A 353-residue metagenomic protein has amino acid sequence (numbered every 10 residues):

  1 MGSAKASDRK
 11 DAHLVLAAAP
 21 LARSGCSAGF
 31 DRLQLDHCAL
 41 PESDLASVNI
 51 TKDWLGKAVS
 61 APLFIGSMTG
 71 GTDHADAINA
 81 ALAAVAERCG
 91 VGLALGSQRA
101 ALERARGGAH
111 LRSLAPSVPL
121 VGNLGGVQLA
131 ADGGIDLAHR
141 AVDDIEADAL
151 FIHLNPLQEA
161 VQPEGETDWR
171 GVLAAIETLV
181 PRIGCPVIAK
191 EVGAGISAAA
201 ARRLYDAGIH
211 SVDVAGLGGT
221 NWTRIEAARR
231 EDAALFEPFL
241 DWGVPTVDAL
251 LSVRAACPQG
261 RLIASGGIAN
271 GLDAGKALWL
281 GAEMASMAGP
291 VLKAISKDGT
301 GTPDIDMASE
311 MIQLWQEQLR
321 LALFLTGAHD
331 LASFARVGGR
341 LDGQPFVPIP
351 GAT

Functional and structural regions predicted by a protein language model:
M1-A19, V291-T353: C-terminal extensions of enzymes
M1-L55, V59, G343-T353: An N-cap/entry alpha-helix motif that binds or orients negatively charged groups
A46, H74-I78, L102-R106, G133 (+2 more regions): Short secondary-structure boundary/capping elements
A46-L55, A80-L82, R104-R112, L137-A141: Short, charged beta->alpha transition segments
D53-A101: Active-site cofactor/substrate anionic-group-binding motifs, chiefly glycine- and Lys/Arg-rich phosphate-binding loops
A83-R88, P116-L120, V127-A264, G271-K293: Alpha/beta enzyme core
R88-G126: A gly/proline- and charged-residue-enriched helix-loop-helix capping module
G108-R112, E166, L204-Y205, E226-R230 (+1 more regions): Short low-complexity, flexible loop/linker segments enriched in glycine and/or proline with clustered acidic
